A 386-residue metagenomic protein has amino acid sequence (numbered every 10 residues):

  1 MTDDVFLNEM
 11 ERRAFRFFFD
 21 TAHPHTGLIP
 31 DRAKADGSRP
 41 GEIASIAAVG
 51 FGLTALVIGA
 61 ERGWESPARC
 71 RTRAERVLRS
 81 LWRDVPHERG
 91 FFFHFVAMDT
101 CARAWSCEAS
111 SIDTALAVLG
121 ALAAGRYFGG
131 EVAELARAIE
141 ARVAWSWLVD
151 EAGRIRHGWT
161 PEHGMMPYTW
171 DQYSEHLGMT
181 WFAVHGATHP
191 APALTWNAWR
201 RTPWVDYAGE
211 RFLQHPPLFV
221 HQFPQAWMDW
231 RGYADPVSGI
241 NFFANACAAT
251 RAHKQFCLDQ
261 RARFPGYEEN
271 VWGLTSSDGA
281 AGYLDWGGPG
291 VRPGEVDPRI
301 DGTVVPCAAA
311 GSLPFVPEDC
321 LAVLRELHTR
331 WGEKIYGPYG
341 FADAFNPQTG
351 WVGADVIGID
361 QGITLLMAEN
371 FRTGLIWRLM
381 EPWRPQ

Functional and structural regions predicted by a protein language model:
M1-Q386: Ser/Thr/Asn(+Pro)-rich, low-complexity disordered segments
